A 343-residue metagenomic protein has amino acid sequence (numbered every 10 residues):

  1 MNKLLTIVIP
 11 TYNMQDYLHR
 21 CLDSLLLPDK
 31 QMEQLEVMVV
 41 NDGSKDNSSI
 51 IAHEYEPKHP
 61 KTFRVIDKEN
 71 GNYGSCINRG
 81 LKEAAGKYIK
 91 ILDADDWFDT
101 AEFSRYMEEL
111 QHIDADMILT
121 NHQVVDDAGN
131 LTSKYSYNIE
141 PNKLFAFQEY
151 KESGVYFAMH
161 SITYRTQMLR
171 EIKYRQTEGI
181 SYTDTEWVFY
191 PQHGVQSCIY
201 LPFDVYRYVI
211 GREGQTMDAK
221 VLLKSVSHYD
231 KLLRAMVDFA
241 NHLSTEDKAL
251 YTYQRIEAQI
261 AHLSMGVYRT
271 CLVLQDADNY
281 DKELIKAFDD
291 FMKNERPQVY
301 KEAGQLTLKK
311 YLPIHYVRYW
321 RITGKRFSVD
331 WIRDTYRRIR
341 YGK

Functional and structural regions predicted by a protein language model:
L4-T6, E36, E186: Cell-envelope/extracellular polymer assembly enzymes that use nucleotide-activated donors
D23-Q34: Short, acidic, metal-binding catalytic loop of nucleotide-sugar glycosyltransferases
S24, N41-I50, N70: A conserved acidic beta->alpha catalytic loop
E33-G43, R64-E69, A94: Short beta-strand/loop segment that forms part of the nucleotide-sugar
K68-A84: Glycine-rich, basic loop-to-helix element that forms the pyrophosphate-binding segment of sugar-nucleotide handling
Y73, I77, A94-P202, Y206-K224: Donor-binding/catalytic cores of nucleotide-activated saccharide and glycerol-phosphate transferases/polymerases
I89: Short aromatic/hydrophobic "clamp" motif used to bind/position activated sugar donors
A115, L272-K343: Membrane-interface aromatic/basic loop that binds lipid-linked glycans or pyrophosphate carriers, typified by
